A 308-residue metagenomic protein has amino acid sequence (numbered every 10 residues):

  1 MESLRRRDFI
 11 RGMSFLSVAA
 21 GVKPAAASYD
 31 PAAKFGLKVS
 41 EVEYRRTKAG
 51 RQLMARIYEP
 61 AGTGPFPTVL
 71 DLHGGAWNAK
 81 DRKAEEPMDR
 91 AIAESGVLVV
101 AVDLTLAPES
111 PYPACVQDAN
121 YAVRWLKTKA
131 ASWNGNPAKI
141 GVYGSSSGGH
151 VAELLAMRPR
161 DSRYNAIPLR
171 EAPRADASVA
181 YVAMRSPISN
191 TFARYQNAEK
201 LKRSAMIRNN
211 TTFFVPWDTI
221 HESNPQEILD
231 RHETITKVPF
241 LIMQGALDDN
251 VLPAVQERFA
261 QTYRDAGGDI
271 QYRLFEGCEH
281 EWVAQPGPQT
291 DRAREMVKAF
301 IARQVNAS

Functional and structural regions predicted by a protein language model:
M1-S17: N-terminal secretory signal peptides and thylakoid transit peptides that target proteins across membranes
S28-G62: N-terminal cap/lid segment of alpha/beta-hydrolase-fold proteins
P31, Y164-N165, L169, A193-R231: Mobile cap/lid helix-loop segments that gate and shape the active-site cleft of serine hydrolases
P65-G74: Short beta-strand element of the alpha/beta-hydrolase
K83-V100: Short amphipathic alpha-helix adjacent to the substrate-entry channel of hydrolases
P111-A130: Alpha/beta-hydrolase active-site loop
R124, T128-N197: Primarily recognizes the serine-hydrolase "nucleophile elbow" in alpha/beta-hydrolase and SGNH/GDSL folds
I242-Q244: Short beta-strand/loop motif that positions the catalytic acidic residue of the alpha/beta-hydrolase fold
